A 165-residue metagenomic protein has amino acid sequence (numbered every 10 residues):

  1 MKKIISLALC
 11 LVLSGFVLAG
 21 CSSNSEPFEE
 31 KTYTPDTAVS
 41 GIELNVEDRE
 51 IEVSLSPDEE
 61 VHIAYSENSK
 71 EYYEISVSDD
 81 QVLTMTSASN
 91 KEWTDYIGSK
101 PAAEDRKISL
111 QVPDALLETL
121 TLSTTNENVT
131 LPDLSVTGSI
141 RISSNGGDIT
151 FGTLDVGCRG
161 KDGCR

Functional and structural regions predicted by a protein language model:
M1-A19: Sec-dependent bacterial lipoprotein signal peptides
C21-N45, E50-T124, S135-S143, G152-D162: Acidic (Asp/Glu) and glycine-rich low-complexity loops/linkers that are typically intrinsically disordered
